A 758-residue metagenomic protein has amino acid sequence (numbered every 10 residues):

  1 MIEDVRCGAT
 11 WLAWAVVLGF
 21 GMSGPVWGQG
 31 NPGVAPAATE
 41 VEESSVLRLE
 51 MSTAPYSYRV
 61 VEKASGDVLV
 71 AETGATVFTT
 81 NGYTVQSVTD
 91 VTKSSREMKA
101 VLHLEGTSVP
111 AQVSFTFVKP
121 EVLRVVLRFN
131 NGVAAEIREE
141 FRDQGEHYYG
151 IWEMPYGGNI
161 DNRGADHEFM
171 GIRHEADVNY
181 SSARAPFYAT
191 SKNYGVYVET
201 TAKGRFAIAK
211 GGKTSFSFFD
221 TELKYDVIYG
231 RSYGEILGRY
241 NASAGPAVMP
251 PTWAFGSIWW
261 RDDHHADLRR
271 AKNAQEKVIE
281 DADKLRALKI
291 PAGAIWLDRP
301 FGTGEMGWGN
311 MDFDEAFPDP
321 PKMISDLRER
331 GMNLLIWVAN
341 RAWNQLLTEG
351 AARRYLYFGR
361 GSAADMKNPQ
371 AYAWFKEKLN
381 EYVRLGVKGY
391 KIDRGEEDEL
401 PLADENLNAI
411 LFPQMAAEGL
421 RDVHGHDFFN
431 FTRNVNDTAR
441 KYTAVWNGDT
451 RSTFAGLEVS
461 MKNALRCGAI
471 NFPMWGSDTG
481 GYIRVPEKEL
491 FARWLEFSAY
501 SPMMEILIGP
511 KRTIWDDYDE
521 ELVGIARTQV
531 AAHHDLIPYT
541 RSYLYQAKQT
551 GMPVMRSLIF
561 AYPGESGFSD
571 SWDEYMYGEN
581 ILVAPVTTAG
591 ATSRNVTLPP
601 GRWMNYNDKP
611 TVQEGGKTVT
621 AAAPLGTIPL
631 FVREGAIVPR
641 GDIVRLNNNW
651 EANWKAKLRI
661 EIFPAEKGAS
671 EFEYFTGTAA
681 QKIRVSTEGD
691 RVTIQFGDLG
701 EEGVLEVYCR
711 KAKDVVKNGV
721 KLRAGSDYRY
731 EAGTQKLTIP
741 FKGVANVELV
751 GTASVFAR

Functional and structural regions predicted by a protein language model:
M1-A13: Bacterial N-terminal signal peptides that target proteins for export
T10-S23: Bacterial N-terminal signal peptides
V26-G28: Boundary at the C-terminal end of the N-terminal hydrophobic targeting segment
A38-T252, W260-D263, R270, A274-E276 (+2 more regions): Catalytic and substrate-binding clefts that recognize carbohydrates or anionic sugar/phosphate headgroups
L127-R128, E136-F141, Y148-I151, P155-F169 (+4 more regions): Aromatic- and carboxylate-enriched substrate-binding clefts and catalytic-loop regions of carbohydrate-active enzymes
E418, F428, T438-V445, C467-S477 (+1 more regions): Catalytic core of carbohydrate-active enzymes
V720-G743: Extracellular/luminal ectodomains and secreted, surface-exposed scaffolds of diverse proteins
K736-R758: Surface-exposed interaction regions enriched in Ser/Thr/Asp/Glu that occur as long low-complexity tracts or repetitive
